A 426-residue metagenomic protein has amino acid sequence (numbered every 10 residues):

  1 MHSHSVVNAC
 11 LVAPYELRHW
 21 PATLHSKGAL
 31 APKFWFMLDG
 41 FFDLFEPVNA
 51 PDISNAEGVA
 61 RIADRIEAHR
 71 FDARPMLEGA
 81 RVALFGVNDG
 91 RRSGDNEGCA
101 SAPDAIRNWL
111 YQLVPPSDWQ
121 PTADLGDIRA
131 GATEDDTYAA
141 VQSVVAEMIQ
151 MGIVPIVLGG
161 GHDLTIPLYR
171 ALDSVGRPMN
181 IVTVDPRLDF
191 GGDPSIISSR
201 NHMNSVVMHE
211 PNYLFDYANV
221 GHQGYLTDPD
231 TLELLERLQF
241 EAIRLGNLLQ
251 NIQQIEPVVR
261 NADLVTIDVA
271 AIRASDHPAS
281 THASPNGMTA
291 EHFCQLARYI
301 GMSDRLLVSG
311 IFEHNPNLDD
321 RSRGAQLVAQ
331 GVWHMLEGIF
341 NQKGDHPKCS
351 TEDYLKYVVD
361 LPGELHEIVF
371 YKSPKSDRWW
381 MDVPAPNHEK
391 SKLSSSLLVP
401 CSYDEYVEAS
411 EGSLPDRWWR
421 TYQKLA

Functional and structural regions predicted by a protein language model:
H2-H4, H19, H25: Intrinsic-disorder-associated, low-complexity terminal segments enriched in Asp/Asn/His/Tyr and depleted of Lys/Arg
L17, H25-K27, P167, D228: Residue-level recognition of conserved structural "scaffold" positions that shape functional pockets and channels
T23-F36: Short, Lys/Arg-enriched N-terminal segments with co-localized hydrophobic residues within the first ~10-30 amino acids
F34-L84, D89-A426: Conserved alpha-helical scaffold segments that buttress catalytic/binding sites
